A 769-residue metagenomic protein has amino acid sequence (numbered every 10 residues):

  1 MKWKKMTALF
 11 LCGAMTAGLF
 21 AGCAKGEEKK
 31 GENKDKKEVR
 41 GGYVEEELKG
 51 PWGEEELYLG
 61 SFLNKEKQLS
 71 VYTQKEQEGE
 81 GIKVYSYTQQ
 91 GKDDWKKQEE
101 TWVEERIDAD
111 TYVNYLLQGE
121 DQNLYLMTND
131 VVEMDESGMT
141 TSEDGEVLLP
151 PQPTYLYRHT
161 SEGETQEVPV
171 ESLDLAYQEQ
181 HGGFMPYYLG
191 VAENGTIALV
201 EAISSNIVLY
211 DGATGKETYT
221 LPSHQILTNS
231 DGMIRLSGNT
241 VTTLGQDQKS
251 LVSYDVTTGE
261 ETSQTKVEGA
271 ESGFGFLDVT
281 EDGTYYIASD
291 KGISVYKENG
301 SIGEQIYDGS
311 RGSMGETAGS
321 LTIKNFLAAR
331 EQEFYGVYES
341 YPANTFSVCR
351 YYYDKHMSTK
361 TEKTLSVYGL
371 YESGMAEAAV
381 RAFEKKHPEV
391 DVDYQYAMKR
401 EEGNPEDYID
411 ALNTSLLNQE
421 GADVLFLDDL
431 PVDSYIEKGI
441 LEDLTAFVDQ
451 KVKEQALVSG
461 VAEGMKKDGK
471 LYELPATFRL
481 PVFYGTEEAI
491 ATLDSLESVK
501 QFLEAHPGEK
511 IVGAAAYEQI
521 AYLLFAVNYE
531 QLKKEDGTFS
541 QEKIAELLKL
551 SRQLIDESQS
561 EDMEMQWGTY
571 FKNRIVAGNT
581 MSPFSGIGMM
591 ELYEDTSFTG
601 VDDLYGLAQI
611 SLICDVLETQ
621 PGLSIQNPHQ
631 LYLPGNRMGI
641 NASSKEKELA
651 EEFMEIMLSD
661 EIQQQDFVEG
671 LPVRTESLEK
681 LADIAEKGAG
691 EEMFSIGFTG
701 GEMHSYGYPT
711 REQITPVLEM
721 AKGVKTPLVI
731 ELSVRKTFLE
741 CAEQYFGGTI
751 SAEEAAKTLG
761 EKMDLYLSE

Functional and structural regions predicted by a protein language model:
G53-N64, D108-Q118, L175-A192, Q225-G238 (+2 more regions): Repeated scaffold domains used in trafficking and secretory/extracellular systems, primarily beta-propellers
S161, K466-G568, A642-E648: Helix-loop-helix "hinge/cap" segment bordering the ligand-binding cleft or interdomain interface
K360-S373, V390-A397, V424, I511-V512: Short, well-ordered beta-strand elements
D391-L457, M589-T599: Extracytoplasmic "Venus flytrap"/periplasmic binding protein-like
D429-V482, D494-S498, D615-I625: Hinge/lid segment of periplasmic solute-binding proteins
E557-E652: Extracytoplasmic/periplasmic substrate-binding proteins
Y632, E691-M763, L767: C-terminal capping/gating helix-and-loop segments adjacent to ligand/active sites or protein-protein/ligand interfaces
E655-G690: Periplasmic-binding protein-like
